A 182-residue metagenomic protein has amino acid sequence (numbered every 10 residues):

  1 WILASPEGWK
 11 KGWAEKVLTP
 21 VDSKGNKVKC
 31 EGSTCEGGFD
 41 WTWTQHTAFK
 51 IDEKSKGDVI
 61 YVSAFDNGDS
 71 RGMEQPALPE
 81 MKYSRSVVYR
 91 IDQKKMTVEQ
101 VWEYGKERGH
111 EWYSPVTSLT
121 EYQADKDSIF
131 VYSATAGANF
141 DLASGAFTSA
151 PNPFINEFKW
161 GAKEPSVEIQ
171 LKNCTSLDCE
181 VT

Functional and structural regions predicted by a protein language model:
W1-T182: Histidine-/acidic-rich catalytic cores in large beta-rich domains
